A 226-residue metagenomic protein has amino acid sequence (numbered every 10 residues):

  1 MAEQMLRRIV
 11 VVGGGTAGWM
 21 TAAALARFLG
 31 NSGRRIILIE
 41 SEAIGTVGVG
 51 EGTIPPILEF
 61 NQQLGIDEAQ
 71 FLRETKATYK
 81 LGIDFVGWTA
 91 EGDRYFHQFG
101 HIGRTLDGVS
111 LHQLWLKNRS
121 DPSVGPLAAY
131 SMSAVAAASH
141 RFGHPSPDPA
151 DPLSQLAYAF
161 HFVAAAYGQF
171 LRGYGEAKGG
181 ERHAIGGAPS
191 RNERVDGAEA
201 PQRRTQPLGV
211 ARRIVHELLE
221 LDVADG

Functional and structural regions predicted by a protein language model:
R7-R34: N-terminal Rossmann-like FAD-binding beta1-loop-alpha1 element of flavoenzymes
A26-V49: Glycine-rich FAD pyrophosphate-binding loop
I36-S41, P147-L156: A short, surface-exposed helix-loop junction/capping segment
G45-A136: Dinucleotide-binding Rossmann-like beta1-alpha1 core, especially the glycine-rich loop that anchors the ADP
S154-G173: Short beta-strand to alpha-helix junction loop
A184-R194: A conserved short coil-to-beta-strand element within the FAD-binding core of flavoproteins
E193, G197-R203, P207, E217-V223: Alpha-helix boundary/capping motif
G226: Glycine-rich loop(s) and the adjacent beta-strand/alpha-helix scaffold that form part
